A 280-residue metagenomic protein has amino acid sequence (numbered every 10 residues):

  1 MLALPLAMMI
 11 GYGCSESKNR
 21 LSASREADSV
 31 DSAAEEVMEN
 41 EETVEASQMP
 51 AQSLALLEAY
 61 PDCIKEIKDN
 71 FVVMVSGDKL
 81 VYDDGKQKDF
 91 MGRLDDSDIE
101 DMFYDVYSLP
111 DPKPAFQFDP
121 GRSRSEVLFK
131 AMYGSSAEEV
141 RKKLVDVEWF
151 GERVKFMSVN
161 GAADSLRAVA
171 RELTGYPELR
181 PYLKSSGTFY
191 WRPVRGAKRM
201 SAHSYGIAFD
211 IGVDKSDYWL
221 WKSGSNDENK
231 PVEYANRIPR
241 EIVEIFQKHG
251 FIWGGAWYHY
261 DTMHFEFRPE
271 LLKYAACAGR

Functional and structural regions predicted by a protein language model:
M1-A3: Sec-dependent signal peptide recognition, specifically the positively charged N-region followed immediately by
L6-I10: Hydrophobic core
Y12-C14: N-terminal Sec signal peptide cleavage junction
S17-N19: N-terminal intrinsically disordered, low-complexity, charge-rich
L21-V44: Post-signal peptide N-terminal segment of mature Sec-exported envelope proteins
E45-W257: Cell-envelope/glycan interface and biosynthesis
H249-R280: A cross-kingdom marker for long, charged
